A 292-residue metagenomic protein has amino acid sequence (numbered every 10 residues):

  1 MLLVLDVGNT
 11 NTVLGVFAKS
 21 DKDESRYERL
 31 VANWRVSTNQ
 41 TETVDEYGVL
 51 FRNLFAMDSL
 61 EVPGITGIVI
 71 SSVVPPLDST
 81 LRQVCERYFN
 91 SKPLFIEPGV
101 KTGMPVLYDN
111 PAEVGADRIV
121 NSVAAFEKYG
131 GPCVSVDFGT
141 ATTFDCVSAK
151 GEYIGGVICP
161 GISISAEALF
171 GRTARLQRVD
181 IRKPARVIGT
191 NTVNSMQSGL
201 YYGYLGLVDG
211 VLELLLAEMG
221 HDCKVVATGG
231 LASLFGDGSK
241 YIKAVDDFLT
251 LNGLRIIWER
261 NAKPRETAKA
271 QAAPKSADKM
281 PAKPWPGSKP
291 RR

Functional and structural regions predicted by a protein language model:
M1-R29, A125, G131-Y153, L169 (+1 more regions): Gly/Thr-rich phosphate-binding beta-strand-loop-beta motif of the actin/hexokinase/Hsp70
L2-V4, T38, E42, S165-R292: ATP-binding/phosphotransfer module of carbohydrate and carboxylate kinases, centering on a glycine-rich
E24-T80, S163, A168, L176 (+2 more regions): N-terminal phosphate-binding loop and adjacent alpha-helix
V31-R35, L94, K243: Structural signal for short hydrophobic segments within the conserved structured cores of catalytic domains across
F55, Y129, W258-A262: Short, hydrophobic alpha-helical segments
D58-E113, K150-G156, G161-I162, T190-Y201 (+3 more regions): Short beta-strand-loop/turn "lid" adjacent to the catalytic site in phosphate-handling enzymes
D58-P63, K128-G130, E218-H221: Glycine-rich phosphate-binding loop signature in dinucleotide/nucleotide-binding domains
Q83-V84, S91-L94, V100-R172, Y202-L212 (+2 more regions): Phosphate-binding/catalytic loop of phosphoryl-transfer enzymes
